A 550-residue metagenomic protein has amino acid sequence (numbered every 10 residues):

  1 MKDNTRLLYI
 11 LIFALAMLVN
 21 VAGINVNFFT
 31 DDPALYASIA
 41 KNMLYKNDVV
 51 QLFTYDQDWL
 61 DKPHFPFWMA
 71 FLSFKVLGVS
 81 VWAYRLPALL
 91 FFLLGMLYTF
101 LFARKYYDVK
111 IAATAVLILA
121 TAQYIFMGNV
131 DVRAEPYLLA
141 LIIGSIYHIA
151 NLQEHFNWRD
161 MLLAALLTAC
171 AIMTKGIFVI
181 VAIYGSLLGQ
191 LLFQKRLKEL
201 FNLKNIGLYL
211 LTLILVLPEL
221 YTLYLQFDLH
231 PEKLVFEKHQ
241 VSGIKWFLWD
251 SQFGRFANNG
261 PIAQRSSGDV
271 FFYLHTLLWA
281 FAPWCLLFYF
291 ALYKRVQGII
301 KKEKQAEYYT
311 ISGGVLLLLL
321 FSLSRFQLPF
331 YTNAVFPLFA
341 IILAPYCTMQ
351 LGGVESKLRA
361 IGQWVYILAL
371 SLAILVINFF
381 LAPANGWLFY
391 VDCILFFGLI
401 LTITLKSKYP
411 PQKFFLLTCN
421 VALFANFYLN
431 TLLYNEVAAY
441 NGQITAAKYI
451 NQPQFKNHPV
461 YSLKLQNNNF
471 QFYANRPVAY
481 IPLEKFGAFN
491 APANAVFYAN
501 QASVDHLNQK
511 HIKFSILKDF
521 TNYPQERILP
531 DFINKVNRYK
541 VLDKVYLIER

Functional and structural regions predicted by a protein language model:
M17-V21, L35-D58, F65-W68, L72 (+2 more regions): Extracytosolic helix-loop segments that constitute the early lumenal/periplasmic catalytic or substrate-binding loops
I39, L152, V179-E303, G313-T332 (+3 more regions): Transmembrane-lumen/periplasm boundary regions of multi-pass, lipid-linked membrane glycan transferases
L86-Y106, G144: Transmembrane-helix motifs of polytopic, lipid-linked glycan transferases
R104-K105, V109, S145-L163, A171 (+1 more regions): Membrane-interface transmembrane helices that cradle and orient dolichyl/undecaprenyl
Y124, V130-Y137: Short acidic/glycine- and proline-prone juxtamembrane loop motifs at membrane-interface regions of multi-pass membrane
M127, D160-K175, L318-S322: Membrane-interface alpha helices of multi-pass inner-membrane proteins
M127, L138-E154, L167, F339-I342: Specific aromatic-rich, kink-prone transmembrane helix
L162, K294-R550: Membrane-embedded architecture of ER/inner-membrane glycosylation machinery
